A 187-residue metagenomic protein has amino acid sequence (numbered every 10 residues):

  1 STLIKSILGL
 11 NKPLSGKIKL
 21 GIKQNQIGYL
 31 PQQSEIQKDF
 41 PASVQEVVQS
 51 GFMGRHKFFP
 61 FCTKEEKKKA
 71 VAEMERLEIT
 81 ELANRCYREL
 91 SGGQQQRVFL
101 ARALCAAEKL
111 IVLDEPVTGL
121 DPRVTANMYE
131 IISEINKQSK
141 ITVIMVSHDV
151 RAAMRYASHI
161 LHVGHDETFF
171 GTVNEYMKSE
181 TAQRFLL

Functional and structural regions predicted by a protein language model:
L8: Helix-to-loop junction immediately C-terminal to a conserved catalytic motif
Q49, K64-L82: Conserved ABC ATPase "signature" region
C86-L90, Q94: Conserved ABC ATPase signature
I111-D114: Catalytic Walker B motif of ABC-type/P-loop ATPase nucleotide-binding domains
P122-V124: Helix N-cap at the start of a conserved alpha-helix in ABC-type nucleotide-binding domains
S147-H148: H-loop/switch region of ABC-family ATPase nucleotide-binding domains
I160-T172: H-loop (His-switch) and adjacent beta-strand-loop-beta switch element of ABC-type ATPase nucleotide-binding domains
